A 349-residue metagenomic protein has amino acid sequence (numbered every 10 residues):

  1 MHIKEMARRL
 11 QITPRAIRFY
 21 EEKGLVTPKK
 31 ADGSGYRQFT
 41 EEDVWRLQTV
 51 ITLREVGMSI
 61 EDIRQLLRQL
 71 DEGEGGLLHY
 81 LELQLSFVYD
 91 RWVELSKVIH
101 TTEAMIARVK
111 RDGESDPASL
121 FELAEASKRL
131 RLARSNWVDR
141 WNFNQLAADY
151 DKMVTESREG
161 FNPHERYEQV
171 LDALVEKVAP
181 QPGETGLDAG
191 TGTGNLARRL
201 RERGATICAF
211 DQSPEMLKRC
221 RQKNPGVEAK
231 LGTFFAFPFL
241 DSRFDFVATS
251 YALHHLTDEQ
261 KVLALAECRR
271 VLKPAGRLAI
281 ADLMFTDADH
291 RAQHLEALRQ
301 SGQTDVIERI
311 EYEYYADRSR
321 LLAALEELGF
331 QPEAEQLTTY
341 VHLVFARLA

Functional and structural regions predicted by a protein language model:
M1-E61: Basic helix-turn-helix/winged-helix DNA-binding cores and closely related short helical interaction motifs
Q65-S127: Short, charged amphipathic alpha-helical surface segments
L132-A179: Conserved class I S-adenosyl-L-methionine
T185-A189, T193-A236: Class I SAM-dependent methyltransferase SAM/SAH-binding core
F235-V247: A short acidic, Gly/Pro-enriched loop at the edge of an enzyme's catalytic core that lines a small-molecule cofactor
V262-P274: A short glycine-rich, Lys/Arg-flanked "PGG" loop and its adjoining helix->strand segment in the class I
I280-E335: C-terminal alpha-helical "lid/dimerization" subdomain adjacent to the S-adenosyl-L-methionine
E327-A349: Core SAM-dependent methyltransferase catalytic element
